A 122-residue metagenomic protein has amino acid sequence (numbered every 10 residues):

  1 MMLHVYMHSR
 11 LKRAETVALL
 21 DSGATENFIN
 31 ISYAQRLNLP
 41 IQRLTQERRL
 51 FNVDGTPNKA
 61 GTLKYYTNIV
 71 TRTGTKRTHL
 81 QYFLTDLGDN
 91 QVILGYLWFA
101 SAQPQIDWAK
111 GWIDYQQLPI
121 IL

Functional and structural regions predicted by a protein language model:
M1-A14, R72: A short acidic-Thr-Gly-centered motif at the start of a beta-strand
R13-E15, S22-L122: Aspartic protease core domain of the pepsin/retropepsin superfamily
